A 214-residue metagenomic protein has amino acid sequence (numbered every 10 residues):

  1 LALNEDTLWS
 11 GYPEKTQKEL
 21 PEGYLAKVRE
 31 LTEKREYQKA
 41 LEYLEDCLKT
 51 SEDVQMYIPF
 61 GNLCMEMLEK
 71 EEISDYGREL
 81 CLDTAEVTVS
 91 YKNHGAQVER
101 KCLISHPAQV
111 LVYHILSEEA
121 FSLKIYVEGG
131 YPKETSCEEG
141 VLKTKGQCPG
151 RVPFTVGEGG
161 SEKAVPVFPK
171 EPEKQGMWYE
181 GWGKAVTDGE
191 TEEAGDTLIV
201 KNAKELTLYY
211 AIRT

Functional and structural regions predicted by a protein language model:
L1-T214: Aromatic-residue-lined binding/catalytic grooves and analogous aromatic/hydrophobic interfacial grooves in multimeric
